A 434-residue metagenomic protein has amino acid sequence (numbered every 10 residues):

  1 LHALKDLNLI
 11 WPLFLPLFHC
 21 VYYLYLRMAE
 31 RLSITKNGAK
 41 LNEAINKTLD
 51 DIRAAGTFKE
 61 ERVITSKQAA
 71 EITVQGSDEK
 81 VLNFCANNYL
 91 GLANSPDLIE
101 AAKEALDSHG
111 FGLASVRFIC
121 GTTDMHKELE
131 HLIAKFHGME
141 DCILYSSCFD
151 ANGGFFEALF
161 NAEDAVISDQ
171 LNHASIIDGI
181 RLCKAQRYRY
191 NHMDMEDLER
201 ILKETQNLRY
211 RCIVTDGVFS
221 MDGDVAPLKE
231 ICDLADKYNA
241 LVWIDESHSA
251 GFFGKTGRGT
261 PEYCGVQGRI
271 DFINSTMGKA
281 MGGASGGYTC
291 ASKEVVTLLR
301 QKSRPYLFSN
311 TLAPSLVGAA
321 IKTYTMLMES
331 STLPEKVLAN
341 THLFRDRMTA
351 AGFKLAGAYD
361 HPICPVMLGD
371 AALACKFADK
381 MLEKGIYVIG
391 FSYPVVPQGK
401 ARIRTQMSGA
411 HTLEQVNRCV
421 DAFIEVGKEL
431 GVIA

Functional and structural regions predicted by a protein language model:
H2-M28, P96, E100-E104, S108 (+4 more regions): PLP-dependent enzyme catalytic core of the Aspartate aminotransferase-like
L4-D6, I10-E30, N37, L41-F111 (+1 more regions): N-terminal "arm"/small-domain region of PLP-dependent enzymes with the aminotransferase-like
N88, Y188, H192-I244: Active-site phosphate-binding strand-loop segment of PLP-dependent enzymes
L92, E335-R345, T349-G385, V395 (+2 more regions): Conserved PLP-binding catalytic core of the aspartate aminotransferase-like
E100-C148: Conserved N-terminal alpha-helix of the aminotransferase class I/II PLP-enzyme fold
F155-A174: Conserved PLP-anchoring active-site segment centered on the Schiff-base-forming lysine
A162, L182-K184, Y238, R269: Short, structured coil segments at secondary-structure junctions
Y238-L241, H248, F253-D360: Active-site C-terminal subdomain of aminotransferase-like
